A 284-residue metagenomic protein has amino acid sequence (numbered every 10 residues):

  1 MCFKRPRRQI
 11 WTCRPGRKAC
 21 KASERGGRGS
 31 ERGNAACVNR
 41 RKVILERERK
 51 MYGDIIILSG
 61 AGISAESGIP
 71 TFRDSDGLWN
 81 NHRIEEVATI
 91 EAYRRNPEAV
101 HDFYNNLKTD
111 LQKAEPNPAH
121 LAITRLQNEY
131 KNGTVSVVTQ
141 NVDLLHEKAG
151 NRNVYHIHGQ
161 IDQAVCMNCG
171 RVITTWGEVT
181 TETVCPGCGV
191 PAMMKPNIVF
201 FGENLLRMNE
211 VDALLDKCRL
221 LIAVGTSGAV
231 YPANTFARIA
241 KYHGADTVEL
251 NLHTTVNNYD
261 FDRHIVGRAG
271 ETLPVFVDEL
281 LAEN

Functional and structural regions predicted by a protein language model:
M1-E31, A35: An anion-binding loop in the catalytic cleft
R41-N284: Conserved catalytic core of sirtuin-type NAD+-dependent deacylases
